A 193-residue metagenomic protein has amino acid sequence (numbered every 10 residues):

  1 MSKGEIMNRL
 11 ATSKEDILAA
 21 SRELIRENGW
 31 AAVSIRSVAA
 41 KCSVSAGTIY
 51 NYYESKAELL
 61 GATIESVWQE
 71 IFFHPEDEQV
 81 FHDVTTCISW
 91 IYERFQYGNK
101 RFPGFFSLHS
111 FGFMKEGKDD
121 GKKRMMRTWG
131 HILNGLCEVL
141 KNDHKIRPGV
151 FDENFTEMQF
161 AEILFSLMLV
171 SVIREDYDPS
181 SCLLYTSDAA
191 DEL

Functional and structural regions predicted by a protein language model:
M1-T12, G149-F151: N-terminal intrinsically disordered/low-complexity leader segments
D16, A20, L24-E58, A62: Helix-turn-helix
A62, E76-R101, E157-A161: Hydrophobic alpha-helical connector segments
E65-E70: Short, basic, alpha-helical segments at the C-terminal edge of helix-turn-helix-like DNA-binding modules
Q96-G135: Short secondary-structure transition hinges
H109, L164-M168: Short alpha-helical scaffolding segments that buttress acidic/His motifs in well-ordered protein cores
G117-K118, W129-A161: Hydrophobic alpha-helical bundle segments that form small-molecule/ligand-binding pockets
Y185-L193: Conserved small/polar residues in nucleotide/adenosyl-binding loops
